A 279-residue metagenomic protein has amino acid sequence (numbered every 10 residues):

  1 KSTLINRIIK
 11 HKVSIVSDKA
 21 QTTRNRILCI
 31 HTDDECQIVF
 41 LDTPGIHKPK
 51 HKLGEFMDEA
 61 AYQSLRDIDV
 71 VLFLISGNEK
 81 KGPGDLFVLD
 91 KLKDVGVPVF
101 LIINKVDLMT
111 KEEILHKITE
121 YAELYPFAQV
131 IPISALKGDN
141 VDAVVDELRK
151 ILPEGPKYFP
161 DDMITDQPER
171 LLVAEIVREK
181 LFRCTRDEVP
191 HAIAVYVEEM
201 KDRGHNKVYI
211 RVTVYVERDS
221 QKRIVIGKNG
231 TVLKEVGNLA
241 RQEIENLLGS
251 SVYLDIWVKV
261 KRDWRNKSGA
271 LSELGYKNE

Functional and structural regions predicted by a protein language model:
K1-E59, Q63-L65: Conserved G1/Walker A P-loop phosphate-binding module
L4, I27, D42, A61 (+6 more regions): Residue-level signature of catalytic and energy-coupling elements of molecular machines, predominantly ATP/GTP-dependent
R7, H11, I30-D34, P49 (+10 more regions): Conserved, well-folded catalytic cores of nucleic-acid-processing and energy-transducing macromolecular machines
A20-T22, P44-H47, G77-K81, V106-M109 (+5 more regions): Conserved nucleotide-binding/hydrolysis micro-motifs of P-loop NTPases
Q21-R24, G54, D58, L65 (+8 more regions): Amphipathic alpha-helical transducer elements in NTP-driven molecular machines
T32-Q37, F56-V130, K201-G204: Conserved C-terminal guanine-recognition region of P-loop GTPase G domains, centered on the G4
V97-P98, D107-T165, E169: Canonical P-loop GTPase G-domain recognition
E169-E279: P-loop NTP-binding site
